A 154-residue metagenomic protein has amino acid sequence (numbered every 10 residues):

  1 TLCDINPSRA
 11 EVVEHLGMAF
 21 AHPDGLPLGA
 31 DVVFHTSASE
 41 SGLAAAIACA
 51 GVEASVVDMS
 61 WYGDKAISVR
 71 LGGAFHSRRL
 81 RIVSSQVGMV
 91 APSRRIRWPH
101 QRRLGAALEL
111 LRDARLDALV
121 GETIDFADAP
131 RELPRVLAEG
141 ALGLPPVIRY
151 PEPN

Functional and structural regions predicted by a protein language model:
T1-A45: Adenosine-nucleotide cofactor-binding segment
L2-C3, D31-H35, M59-W61, I96 (+1 more regions): Glycine- and other small-residue-rich loops at beta-strand/loop junctions that grip anionic moieties
G25-L28, V90-S93, F126-D128: A short acidic, often aromatic-flanked loop/helix-cap motif at beta-alpha or helix-coil junctions that lines enzyme
P27-A30, A50-V57, A114-L116: Short, surface-exposed connector motifs at secondary-structure boundaries
F34-T36, V57, V147-R149: Structural motif
A38, G51-V52, A141: Short conserved AdoMet
A44-E109, Y150-N154: Glycine-rich phosphate-binding loop and adjacent beta-alpha segment of Rossmann(oid) nucleotide-cofactor-binding
R97-N154: C-terminal hydrophobic helical "lid"/dimerization subdomain of Rossmann-like NAD(P)H-dependent oxidoreductases
